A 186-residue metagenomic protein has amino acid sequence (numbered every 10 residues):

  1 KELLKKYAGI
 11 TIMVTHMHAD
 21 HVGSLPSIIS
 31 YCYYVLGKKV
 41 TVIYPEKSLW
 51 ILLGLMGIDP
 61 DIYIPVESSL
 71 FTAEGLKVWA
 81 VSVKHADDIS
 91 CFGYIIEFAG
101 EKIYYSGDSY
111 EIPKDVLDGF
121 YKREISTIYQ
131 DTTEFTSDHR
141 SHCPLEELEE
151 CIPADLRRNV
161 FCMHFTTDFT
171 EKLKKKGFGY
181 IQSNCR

Functional and structural regions predicted by a protein language model:
K1, M17, K47, V83-H85 (+3 more regions): Active-site metal-binding loops of divalent metal-dependent hydrolases
K1-I43, S126: Active-site metal-binding motif and surrounding structural segment of the metallo-beta-lactamase
K1-K5, I64-V116, N184-R186: Core dinuclear metal-dependent hydrolase active-site scaffold
E2, L53-M56, F71-A73, F169-K176: Short loop/helix-cap segments at secondary-structure boundaries that form the rim of catalytic
M13, I103-Y105, I128: Residue-level marker for buried hydrophobic side chains located in beta-strands that build the well-ordered beta-sheet
V35-V40, K47-I64: Active-site neighborhood of divalent metal-dependent phosphoester bond hydrolases
L36-V42, K102-I103, L156-V160: Short active-site oxyanion
I112-R186: Cap/insert and terminal regions of metallo-dependent hydrolase folds
